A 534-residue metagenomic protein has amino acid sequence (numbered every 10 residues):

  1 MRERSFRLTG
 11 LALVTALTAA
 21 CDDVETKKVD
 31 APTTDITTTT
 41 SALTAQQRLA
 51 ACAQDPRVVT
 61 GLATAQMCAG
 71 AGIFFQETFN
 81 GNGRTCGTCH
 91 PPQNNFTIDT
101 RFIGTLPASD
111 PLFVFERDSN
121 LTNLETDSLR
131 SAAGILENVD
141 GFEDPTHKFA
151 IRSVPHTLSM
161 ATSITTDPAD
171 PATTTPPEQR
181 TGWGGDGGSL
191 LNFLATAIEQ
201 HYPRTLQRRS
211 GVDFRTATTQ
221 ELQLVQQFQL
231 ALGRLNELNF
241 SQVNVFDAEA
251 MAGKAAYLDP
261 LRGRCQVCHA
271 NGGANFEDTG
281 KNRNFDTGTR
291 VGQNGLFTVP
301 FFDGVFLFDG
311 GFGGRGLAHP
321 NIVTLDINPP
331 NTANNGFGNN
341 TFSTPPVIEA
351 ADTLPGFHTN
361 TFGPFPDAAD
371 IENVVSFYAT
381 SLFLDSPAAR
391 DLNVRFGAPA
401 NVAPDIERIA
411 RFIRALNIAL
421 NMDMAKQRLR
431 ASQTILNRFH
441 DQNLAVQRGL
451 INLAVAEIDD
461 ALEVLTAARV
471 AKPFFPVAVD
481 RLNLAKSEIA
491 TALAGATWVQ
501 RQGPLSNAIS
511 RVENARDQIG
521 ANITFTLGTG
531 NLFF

Functional and structural regions predicted by a protein language model:
M1-G10: Bacterial N-terminal signal peptides that target proteins for export
L13-V14: Acidic, serine/threonine- and proline-rich low-complexity intrinsically disordered segments
L17-A20: C-terminal motif of bacterial Sec signal peptides marking the signal peptidase cleavage site
D22, K27-F534: Periplasmic c-type cytochrome electron-transfer domains
